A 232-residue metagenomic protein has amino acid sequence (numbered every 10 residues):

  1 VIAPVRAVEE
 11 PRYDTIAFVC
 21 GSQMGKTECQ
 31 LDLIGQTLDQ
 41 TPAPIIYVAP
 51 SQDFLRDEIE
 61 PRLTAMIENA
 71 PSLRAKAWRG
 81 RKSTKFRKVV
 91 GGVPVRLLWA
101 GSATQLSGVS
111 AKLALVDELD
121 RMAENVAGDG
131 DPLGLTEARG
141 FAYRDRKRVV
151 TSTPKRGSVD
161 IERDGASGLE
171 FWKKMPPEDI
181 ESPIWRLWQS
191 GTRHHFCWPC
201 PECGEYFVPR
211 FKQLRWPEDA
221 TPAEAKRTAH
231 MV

Functional and structural regions predicted by a protein language model:
V1-V232: Phosphate/NTP-binding elements of NTP-utilizing enzymes
